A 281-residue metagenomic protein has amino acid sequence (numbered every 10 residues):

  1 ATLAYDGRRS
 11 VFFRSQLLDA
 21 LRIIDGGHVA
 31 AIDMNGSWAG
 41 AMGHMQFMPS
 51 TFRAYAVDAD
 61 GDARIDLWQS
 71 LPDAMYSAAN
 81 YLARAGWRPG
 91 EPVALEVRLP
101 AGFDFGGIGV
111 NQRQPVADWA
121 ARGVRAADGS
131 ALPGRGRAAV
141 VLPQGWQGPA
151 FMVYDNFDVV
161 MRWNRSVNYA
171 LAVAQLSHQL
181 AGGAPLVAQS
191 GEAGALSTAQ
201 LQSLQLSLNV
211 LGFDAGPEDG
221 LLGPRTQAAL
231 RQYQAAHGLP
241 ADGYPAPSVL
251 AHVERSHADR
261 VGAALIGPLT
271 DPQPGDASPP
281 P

Functional and structural regions predicted by a protein language model:
A1-R135, G148-F151, V159-T198, G220 (+2 more regions): Catalytic glycan-binding domains that act on GlcNAc-containing polysaccharides
G194-L201, N209-V253: Short acidic, glycine/serine/threonine-rich helix-capping segments at coil-helix boundaries
